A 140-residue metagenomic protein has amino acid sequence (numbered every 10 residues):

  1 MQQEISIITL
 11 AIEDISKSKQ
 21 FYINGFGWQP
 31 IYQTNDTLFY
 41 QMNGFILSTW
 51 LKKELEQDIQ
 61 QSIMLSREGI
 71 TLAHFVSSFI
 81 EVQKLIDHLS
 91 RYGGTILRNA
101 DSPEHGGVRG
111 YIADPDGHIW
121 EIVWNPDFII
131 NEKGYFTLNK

Functional and structural regions predicted by a protein language model:
M1-K19, T71-H74, P126-K140: N-terminal beta-strand motif that seeds the catalytic metal site of vicinal oxygen chelate
M1-Q2, S62-S66: Short, flexible turn/loop "capping" segments at secondary-structure junctions
T9, Q29-D36, D101-P103, W124-E132: Conserved catalytic-core motifs of GNAT/GCN5-like acyltransferases
T9-E56: Core segments of cupin and vicinal oxygen chelate
I12-S16, L72-D116: Vicinal oxygen chelate
L51-K53, E104, Y111, I122-I129: Short beta->alpha transition motifs characteristic of CBS
E56-S62: Short beta-strand/turn micro-motifs at beta-sheet edges
